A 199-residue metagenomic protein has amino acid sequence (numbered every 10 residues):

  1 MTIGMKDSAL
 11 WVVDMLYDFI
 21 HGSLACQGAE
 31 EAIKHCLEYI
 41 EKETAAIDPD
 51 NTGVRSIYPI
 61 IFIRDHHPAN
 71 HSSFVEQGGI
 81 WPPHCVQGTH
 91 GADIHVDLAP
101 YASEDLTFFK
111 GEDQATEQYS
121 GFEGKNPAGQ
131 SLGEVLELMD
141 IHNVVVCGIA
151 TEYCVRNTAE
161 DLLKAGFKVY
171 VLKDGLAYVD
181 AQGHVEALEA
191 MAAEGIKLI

Functional and structural regions predicted by a protein language model:
M1-E112, K168, V179-D180, H184-L198: Active-site acidic carboxylates
A25-A29, C147-E152: Short, glycine-rich nucleotide/cofactor-binding loops
E38-E43, Y153-K164: Histidine-anchored nucleotide/phosphate-binding helix
S72-C85, A115-S131, L163-K164: Short, electropositive alpha-helical surface patch
H95-I149: Internal catalytic-core helix/loop-beta-alpha segment that presents or stabilizes conserved functional determinants
T116, Y153-N157, Y178-A181: Short active-site-adjacent structural elements
V145-G148, F167-A181: A short glycine-rich beta-strand->turn/loop micro-motif centered on a GG-aromatic cluster
